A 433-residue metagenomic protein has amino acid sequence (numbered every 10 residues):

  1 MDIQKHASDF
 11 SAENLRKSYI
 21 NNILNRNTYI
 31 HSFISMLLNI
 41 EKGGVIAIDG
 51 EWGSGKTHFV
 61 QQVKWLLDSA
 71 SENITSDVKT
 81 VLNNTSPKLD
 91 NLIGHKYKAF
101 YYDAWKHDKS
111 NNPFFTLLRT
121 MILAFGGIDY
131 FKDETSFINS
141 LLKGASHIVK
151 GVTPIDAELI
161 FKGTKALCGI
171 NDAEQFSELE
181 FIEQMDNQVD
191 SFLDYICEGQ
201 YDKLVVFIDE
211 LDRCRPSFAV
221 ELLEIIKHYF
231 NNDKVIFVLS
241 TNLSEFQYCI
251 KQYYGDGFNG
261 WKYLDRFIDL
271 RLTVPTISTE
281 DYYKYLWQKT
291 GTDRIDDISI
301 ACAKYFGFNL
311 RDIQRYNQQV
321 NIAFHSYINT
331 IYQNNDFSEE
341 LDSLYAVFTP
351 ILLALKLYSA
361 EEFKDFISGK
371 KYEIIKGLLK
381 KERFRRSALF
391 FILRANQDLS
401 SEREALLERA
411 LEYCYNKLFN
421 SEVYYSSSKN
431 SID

Functional and structural regions predicted by a protein language model:
M1-I30, L66, P87, A173-E174 (+4 more regions): The catalytic "switch" region of P-loop NTPases
M1-L89, F115, Y425-D433: Walker A/P-loop-proximal flanking segment of P-loop NTPase domains
G43-A47, A99, K203-V205: Residue-level preference for the first positions of well-ordered beta-strands
A47-E51, D103, I208: Residues at the beta-strand->loop junction immediately N-terminal to the Walker
S54, E210-P216: Residues immediately C-terminal
V60, W65-D194, G369: P-loop NTPase nucleotide-binding core
D133-A157, D269-F348: Conserved AAA+ ATPase small/helical "lid" subdomain
I300-D433: C-terminal alpha-helical "lid" subdomain
